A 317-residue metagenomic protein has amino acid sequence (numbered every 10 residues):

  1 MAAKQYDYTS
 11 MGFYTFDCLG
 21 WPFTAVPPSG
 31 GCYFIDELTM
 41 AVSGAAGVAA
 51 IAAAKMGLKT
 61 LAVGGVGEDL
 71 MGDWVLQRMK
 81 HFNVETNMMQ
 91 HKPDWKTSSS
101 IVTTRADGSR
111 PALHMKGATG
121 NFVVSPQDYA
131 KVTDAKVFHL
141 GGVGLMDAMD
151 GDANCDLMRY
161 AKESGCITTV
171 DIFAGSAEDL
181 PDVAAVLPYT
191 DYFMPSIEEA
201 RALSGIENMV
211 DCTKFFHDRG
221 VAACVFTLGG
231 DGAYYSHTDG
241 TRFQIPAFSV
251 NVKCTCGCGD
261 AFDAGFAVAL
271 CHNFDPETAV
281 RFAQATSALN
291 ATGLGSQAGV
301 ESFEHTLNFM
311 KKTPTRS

Functional and structural regions predicted by a protein language model:
M1-G65, L70-H81, N251-K253: Glycine-rich phosphate/adenosyl-contacting loop at the front of the ribokinase-like
M1-Y8, G12, G20, F34 (+3 more regions): Conserved phosphate-binding/catalytic region of the ribokinase-like
A3, Y129-T133, L187: A short, aliphatic-rich alpha-helical micro-motif
A50-K59, T104-R105, A269-N273: Alpha-helix C-terminal capping segments
T60, T86, T168-T169: Hydrophobic beta-strand scaffold residues
R78-W95: A glycine-rich helix N-cap at a beta->alpha junction
H91-K92, V102-D147: Conserved phosphate-binding/catalytic loop of the ribokinase/pfkB sugar-kinase fold
V137-K214, D231-A233: Conserved beta-alpha-beta core of the PfkB/ribokinase-like small-molecule kinase fold
